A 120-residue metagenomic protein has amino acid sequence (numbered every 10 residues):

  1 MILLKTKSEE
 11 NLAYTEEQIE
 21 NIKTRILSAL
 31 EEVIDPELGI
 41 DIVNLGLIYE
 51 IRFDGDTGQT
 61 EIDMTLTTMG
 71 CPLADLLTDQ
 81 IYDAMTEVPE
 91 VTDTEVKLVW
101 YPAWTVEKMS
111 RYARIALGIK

Functional and structural regions predicted by a protein language model:
M1-K120: Domain-level signature for proteins that mediate thiol-based redox and metal-cofactor handling
